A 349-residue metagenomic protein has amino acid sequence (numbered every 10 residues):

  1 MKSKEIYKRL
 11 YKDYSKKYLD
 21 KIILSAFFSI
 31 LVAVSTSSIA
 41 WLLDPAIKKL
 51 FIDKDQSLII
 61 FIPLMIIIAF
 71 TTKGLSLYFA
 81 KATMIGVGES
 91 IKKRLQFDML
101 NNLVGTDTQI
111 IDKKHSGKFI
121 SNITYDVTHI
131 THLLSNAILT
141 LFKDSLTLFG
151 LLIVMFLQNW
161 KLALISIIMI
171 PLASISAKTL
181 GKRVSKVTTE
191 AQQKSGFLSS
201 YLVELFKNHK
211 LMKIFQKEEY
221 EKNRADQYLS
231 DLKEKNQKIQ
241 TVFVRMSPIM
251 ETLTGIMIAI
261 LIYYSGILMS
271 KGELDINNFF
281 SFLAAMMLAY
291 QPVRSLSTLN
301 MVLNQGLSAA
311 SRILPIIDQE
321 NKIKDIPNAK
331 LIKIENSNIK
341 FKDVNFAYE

Functional and structural regions predicted by a protein language model:
M1, I317-E349: Primarily ABC-family ATPase nucleotide-binding module
M1-T36, F51-M65, A80-M84, G88 (+8 more regions): Membrane-integrated ABC transporters
K12-L19, T108-Q109, Y125-L134, I138 (+7 more regions): An intracellular "coupling" helix at the cytosolic face of ABC transporter transmembrane type-1 domains
K17, K21-V32, L64-T72, N136-E190 (+2 more regions): Transmembrane helices of ABC transporter permease
D20-W41, P45, I62-I66, K81-I85 (+6 more regions): Alpha-helical segments in transporter systems
L31-S35, I39, I67, T71-G88 (+5 more regions): Hydrophobic alpha-helical membrane-associated segments
I52-I62, V154-I168, V242-S311, I316-I317: Helix-loop-helix
